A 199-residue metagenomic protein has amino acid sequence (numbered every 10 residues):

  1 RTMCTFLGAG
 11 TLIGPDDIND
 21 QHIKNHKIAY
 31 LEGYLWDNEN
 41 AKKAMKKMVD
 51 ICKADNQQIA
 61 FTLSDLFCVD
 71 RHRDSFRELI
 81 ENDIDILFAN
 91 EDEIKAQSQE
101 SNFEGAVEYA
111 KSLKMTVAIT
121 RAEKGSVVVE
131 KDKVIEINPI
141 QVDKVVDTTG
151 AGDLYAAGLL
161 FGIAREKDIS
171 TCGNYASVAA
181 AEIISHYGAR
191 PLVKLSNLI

Functional and structural regions predicted by a protein language model:
R1-I135: Ribokinase/PfkB-type carbohydrate-kinase core domain
L12-I13, D50-A54, D74, Q99-I199: Conserved phosphate-binding/catalytic region of the ribokinase-like
